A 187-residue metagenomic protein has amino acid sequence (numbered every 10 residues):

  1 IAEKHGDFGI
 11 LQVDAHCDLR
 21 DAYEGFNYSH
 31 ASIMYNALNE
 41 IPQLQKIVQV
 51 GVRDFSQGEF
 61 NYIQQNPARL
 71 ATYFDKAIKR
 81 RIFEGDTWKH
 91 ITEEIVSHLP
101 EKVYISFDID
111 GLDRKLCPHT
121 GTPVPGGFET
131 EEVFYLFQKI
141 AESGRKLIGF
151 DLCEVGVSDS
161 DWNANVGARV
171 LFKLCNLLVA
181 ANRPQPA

Functional and structural regions predicted by a protein language model:
I1-A187: Conserved alpha-helical scaffold segments that buttress catalytic/binding sites
